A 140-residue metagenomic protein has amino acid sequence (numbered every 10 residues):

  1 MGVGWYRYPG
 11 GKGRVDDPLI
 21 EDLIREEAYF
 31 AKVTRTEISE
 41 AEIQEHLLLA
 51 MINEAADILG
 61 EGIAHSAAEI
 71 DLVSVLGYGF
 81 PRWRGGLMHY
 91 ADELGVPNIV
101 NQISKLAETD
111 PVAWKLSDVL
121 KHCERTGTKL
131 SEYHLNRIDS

Functional and structural regions predicted by a protein language model:
M1-S140: N-terminal glycine-rich phosphate-binding loop for ADP-containing cofactors
